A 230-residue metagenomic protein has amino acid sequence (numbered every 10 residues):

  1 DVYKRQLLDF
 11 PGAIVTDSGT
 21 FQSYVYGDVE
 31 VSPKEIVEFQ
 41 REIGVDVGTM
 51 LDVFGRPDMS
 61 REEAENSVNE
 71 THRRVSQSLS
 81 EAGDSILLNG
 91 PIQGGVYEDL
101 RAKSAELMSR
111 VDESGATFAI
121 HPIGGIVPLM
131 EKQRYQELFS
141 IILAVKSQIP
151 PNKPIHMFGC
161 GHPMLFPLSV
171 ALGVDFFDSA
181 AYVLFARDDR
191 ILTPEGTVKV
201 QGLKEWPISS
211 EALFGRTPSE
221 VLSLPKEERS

Functional and structural regions predicted by a protein language model:
V2-Y3: Short, small-residue-biased leader/transition segments that mark boundaries at the very start of proteins
D9-G27, G55, I86-L87, F139-Q148: N-terminal small/glycine-rich loop or linker at the start of catalytic domains across soluble metabolic enzymes
S18, L51-D52, A180-A181: Glycine-rich, histidine-containing beta strand-loop boundary motifs that form or position
Y24-V37: Glycine-rich anion/phosphate-binding loops
V47-G48, G95: Active-site cores of enzymes that catalyze phosphoryl transfer or operate on phosphate-rich substrates
M50-E65: Glycine-rich, proline-tolerant flexible connector loops at the mouths of alpha/beta enzymes
H72, E81-E228: Glycine-rich phosphate/ribose-binding loops and adjacent secondary-structure elements that form binding surfaces
